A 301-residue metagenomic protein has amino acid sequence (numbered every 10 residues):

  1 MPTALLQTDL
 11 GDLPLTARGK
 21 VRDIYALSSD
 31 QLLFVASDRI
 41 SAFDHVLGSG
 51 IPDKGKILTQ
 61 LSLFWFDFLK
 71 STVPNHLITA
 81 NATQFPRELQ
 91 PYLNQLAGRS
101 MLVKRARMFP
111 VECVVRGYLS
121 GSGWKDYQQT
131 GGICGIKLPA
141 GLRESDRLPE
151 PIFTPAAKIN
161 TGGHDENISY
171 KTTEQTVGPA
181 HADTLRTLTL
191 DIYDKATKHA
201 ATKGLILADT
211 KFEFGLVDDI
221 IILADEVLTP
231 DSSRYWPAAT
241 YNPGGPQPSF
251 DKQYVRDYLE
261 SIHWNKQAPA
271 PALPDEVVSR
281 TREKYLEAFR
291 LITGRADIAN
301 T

Functional and structural regions predicted by a protein language model:
P2-A157, K266-A272, E276-T301: Active-site loop/lid in soluble adenylation, ligation, and acyl-transfer enzymes
R18-G19, D23-L27, L205-A208, F212 (+1 more regions): Hydrophobic/aromatic-rich, well-ordered segments within soluble, folded domains that form packed cores
Q31, M108-P110, G204-L207, D218-I222: Coil-to-beta-strand transition motifs
S37, L96, I221-P230: Catalytic cores of nucleic-acid ligases and guanylyltransferases
V115, L207-V227: Conserved metal-phosphate-binding beta-hairpin within the catalytic cores of diverse ATP-dependent phosphoryl-transfer
D146-P179: A short mid-domain helix/strand-loop element embedded in enzyme catalytic domains that forms or borders the active-site
V177-A208: A long amphipathic alpha-helix within ATP-dependent nucleotide-binding catalytic cores
V227-A288: C-terminal helix-cap and adjacent tail motif
